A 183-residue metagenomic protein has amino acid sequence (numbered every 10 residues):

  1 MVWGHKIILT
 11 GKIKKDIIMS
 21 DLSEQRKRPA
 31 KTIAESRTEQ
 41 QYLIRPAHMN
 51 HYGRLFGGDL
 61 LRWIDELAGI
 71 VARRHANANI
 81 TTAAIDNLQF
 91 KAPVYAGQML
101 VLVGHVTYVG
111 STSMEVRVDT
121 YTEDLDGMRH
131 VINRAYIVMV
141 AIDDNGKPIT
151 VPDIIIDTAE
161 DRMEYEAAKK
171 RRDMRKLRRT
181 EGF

Functional and structural regions predicted by a protein language model:
K6-I18: Short, positively charged and aromatic/hydrophobic N-terminal segments
D21-L22, K27-A34, T38, Y95-A96 (+1 more regions): HotDog/MaoC-like acyl-thioester-processing domains
T32-E35, L55, G69-M114, H130-A135: Hydrophobic beta-strand-centered segment that forms part of the acyl-chain substrate-binding groove
M49-L61: A conserved, well-ordered hydrophobic junction motif at loop->secondary-structure transitions
